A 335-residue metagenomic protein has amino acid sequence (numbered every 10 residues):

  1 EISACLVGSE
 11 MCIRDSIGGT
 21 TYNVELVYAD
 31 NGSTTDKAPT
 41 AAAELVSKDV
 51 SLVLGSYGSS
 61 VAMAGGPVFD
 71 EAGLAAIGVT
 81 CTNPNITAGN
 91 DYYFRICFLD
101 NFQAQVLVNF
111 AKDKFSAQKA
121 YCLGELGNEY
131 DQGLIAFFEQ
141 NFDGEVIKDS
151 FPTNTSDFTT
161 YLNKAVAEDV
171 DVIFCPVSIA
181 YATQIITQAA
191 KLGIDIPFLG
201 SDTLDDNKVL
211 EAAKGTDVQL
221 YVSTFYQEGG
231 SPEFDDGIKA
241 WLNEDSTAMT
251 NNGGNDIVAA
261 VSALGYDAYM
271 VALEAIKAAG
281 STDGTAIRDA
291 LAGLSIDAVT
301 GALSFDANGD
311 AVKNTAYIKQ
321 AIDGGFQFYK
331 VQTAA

Functional and structural regions predicted by a protein language model:
E1-G8, C12-I13: Single conserved hydrophobic/aromatic residue that forms the stacking wall/gate of nucleotide- or nucleobase-binding
S16-T87, I96, S150-F158, A180-T183: Beta-alpha junction/loop-to-helix N-cap segments that form part of ligand/metal-binding clefts
L45-Y57, I77-V79, A120-G124, D169-I179 (+3 more regions): Periplasmic-binding protein-like
F69-A72, I135-E228: Extracellular/periplasmic bilobed ligand-binding domains
A72-K112, V222-Q227: Extracellular glycoside hydrolase catalytic/binding regions
Y93-T153, D171-V172: An alpha-beta-alpha
A189-Y266, I322, F326-F328, Q332-T333: Extracellular/periplasmic periplasmic-binding protein-like sensory domains
S246-A263, V271-G325: Segments of small-molecule ligand-sensing domains
